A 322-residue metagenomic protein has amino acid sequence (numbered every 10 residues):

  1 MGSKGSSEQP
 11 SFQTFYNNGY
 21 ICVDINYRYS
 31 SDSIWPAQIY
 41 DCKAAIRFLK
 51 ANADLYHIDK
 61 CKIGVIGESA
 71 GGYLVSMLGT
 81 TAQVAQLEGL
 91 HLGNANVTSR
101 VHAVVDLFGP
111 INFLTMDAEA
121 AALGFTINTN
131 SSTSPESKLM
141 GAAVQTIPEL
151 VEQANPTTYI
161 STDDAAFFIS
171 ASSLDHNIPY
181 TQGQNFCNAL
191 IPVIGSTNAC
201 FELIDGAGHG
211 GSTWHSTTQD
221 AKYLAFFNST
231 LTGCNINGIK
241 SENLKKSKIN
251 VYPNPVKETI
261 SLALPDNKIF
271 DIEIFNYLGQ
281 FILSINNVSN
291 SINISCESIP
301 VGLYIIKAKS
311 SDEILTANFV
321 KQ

Functional and structural regions predicted by a protein language model:
G5-D24: Short amphipathic alpha-helix adjacent to the substrate-entry channel of hydrolases
S33-D54: Alpha/beta-hydrolase active-site loop
R47-A120: Primarily recognizes the serine-hydrolase "nucleophile elbow" in alpha/beta-hydrolase and SGNH/GDSL folds
G79, V84-L87, L92, T115-Y159: Mobile cap/lid helix-loop segments that gate and shape the active-site cleft of serine hydrolases
F168-A171, D175: Short beta-strand/loop motif that positions the catalytic acidic residue of the alpha/beta-hydrolase fold
H176-N185: Conserved alpha/beta-hydrolase "acid-adjacent" motif
S216-I236: Catalytic active-site module of serine/aspartate enzymes centered on a nucleophile-bearing elbow/loop
E242-Q322: C-terminal outer-membrane/trafficking sorting elements
